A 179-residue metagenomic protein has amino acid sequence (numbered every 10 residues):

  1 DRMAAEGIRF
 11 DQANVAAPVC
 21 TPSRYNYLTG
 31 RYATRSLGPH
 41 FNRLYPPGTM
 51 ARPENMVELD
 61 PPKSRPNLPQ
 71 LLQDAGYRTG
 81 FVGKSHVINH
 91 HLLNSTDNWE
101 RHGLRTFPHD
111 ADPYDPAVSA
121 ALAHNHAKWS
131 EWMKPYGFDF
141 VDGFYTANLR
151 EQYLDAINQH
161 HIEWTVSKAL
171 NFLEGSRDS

Functional and structural regions predicted by a protein language model:
D1-S179: Formylglycine-dependent sulfatase
